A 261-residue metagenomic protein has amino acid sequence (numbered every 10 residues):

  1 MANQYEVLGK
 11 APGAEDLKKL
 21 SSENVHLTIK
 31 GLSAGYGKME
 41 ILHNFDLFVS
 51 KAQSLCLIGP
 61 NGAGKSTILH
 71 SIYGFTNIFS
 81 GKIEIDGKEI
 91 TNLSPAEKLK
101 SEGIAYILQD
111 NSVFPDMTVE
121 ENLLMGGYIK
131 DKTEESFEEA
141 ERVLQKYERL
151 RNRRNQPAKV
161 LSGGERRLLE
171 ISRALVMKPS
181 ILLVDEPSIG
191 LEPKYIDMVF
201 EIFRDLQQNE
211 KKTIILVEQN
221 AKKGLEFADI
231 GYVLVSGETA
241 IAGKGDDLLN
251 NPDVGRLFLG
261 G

Functional and structural regions predicted by a protein language model:
L27, L42-N44: Conserved structural motif at the start of ABC-family nucleotide-binding domains
G37, M117-E138, K146-E148, G243 (+1 more regions): ABC-type ATPase nucleotide-binding domains, specifically the catalytic core motifs of the NBD
I58-P60: The feature captures the beta-strand-to-loop junction immediately N-terminal to the Walker
Y73: Helix-to-loop junction immediately C-terminal to a conserved catalytic motif
N77, E89-D110, T133-E134, N152-N155 (+1 more regions): ABC ATPase NBD coupling module
G81-I90, K100-S101, E135-A140, Q145 (+1 more regions): Conserved ABC transporter NBD signature motif
P157-L161: Conserved ABC ATPase signature
A174-L175: ABC ATPase C-loop
